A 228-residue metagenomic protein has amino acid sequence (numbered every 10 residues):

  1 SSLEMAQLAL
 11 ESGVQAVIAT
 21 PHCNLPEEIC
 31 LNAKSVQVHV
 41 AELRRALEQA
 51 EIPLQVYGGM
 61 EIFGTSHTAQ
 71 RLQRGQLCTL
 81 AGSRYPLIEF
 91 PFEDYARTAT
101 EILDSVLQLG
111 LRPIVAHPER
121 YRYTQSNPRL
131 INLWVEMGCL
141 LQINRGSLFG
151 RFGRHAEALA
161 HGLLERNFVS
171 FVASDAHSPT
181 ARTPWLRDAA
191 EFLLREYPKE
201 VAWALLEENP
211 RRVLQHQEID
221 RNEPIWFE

Functional and structural regions predicted by a protein language model:
S1-E51: An N-terminally biased module of ancient metal coordination in phosphate/nucleic-acid-related enzymes
L10, L107, L164-E165: Non-catalytic positions within long, well-ordered alpha-helices that form the structural scaffold/packing of enzyme
T20-H22, F168-P184: Short acidic/histidine-rich active-site segments
N24-E27, F63-T65, R120-T124, L148-R151 (+1 more regions): Active-site environment of divalent metal-dependent phosphoester hydrolases
I29-Q142, R221-E228: Extended substrate/RNA-proximal surfaces in nucleic-acid metabolism proteins
Q125-N132, F152-H161, R166, P179-E191 (+2 more regions): Histidine/acidic-residue-rich catalytic or RNA/ligand-binding cores of hydrolases and nuclease-related proteins
I143, A160-S174: Conserved short secondary-structure transition element at the edge of the structured enzyme core that lines
L186, E191-E228: Mid-to-C-terminal alpha-helical segments outside catalytic/metal-binding sites
